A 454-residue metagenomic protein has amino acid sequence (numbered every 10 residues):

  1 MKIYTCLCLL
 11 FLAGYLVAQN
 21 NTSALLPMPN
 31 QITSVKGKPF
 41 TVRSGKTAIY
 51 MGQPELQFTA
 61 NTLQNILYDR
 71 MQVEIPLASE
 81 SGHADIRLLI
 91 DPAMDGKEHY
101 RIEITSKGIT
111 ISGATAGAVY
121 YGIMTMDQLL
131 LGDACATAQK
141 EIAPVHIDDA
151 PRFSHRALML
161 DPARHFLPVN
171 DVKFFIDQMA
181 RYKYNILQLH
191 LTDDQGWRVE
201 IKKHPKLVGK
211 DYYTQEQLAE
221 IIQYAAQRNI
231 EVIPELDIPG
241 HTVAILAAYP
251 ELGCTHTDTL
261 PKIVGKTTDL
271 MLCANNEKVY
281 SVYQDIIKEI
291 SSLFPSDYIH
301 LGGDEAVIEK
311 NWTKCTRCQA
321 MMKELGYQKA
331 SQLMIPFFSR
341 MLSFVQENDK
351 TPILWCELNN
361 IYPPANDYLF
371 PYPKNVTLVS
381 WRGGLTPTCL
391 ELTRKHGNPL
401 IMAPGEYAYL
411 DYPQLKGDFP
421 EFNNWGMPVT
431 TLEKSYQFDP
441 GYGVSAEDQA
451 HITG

Functional and structural regions predicted by a protein language model:
K2-L9: Sec-dependent signal peptide recognition, specifically the positively charged N-region followed immediately by
L9, A18-P151, P352-P363, Y372: Acidic, contiguous N-terminal accessory segments
A13-Y15: N-terminal signal peptide c-region/cleavage motif recognized by signal peptidases
D95-H300, K314, Q319-A320, R340 (+1 more regions): Feature activates predominantly on carbohydrate-active enzymes
R156-M159, Q188-H190, I233-P234, I299-H300 (+4 more regions): Structural recognition of the beta-strand scaffold that forms the well-ordered cores of secreted hydrolase catalytic
R164, D193-Q195, K203, L236-T242 (+4 more regions): Active-site-proximal loop/turn and secondary-structure-junction residues that shape catalytic pockets, frequently
K262-I263, T268-T377, W381-L392, G397: Active-site neighborhood of glycoside hydrolase catalytic domains
E357, N366-G454: Flexible, acidic glycine-rich loops studded with aromatic residues
